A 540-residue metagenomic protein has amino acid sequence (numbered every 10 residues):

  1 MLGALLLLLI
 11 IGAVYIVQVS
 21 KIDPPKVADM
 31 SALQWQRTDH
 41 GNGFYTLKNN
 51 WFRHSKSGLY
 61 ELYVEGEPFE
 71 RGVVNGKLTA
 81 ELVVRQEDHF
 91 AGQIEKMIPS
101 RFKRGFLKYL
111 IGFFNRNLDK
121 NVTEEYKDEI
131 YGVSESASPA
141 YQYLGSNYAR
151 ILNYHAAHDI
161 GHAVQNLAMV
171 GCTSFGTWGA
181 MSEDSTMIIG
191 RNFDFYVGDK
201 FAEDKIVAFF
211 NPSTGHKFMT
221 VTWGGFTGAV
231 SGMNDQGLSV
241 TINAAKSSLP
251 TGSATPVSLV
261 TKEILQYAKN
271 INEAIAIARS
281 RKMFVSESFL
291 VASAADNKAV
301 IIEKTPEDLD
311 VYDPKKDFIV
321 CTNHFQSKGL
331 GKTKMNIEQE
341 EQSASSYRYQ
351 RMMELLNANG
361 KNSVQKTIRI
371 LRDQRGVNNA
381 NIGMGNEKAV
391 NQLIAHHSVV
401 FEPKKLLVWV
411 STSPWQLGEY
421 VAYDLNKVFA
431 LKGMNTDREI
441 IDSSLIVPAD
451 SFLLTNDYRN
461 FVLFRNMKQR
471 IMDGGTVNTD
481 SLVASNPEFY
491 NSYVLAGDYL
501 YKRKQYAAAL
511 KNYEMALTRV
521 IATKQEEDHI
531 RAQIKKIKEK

Functional and structural regions predicted by a protein language model:
L2-G3, L9-A163, L265-S288, A294-A299 (+1 more regions): C-terminus-biased signal that marks the final domain/tail of proteins
R150-V260, H396, V400, V408-V410: Internal mixed beta-strand/loop scaffold within catalytic domains of large alpha/beta enzymes
F195-V197, S247-S248, E307-L309, P414-G418: Short, surface-exposed beta-strand-loop junctions and turns on beta-sheet-rich folds
E203-F210, I301-D308, L417-V428: Surface-exposed flexible segments
T220-W223, M233-Q236, V285-S288, E307-P314 (+1 more regions): A general structural signal for short secondary-structure boundary/capping elements
A245, A294, T305: Histidine- and/or cysteine-centered catalytic micro-motif in compact active-site loops
A299-C321: Extended amphipathic alpha-helical segments with heptad-repeat/coiled-coil character used for oligomerization, fusion
